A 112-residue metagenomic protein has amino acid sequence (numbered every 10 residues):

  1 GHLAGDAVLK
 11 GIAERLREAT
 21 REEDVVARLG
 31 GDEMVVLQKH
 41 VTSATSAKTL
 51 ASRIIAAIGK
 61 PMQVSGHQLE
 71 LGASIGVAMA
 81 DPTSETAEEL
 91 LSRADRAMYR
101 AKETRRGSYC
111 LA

Functional and structural regions predicted by a protein language model:
G1-R21, A27-G31, V35-V36, T42-S52 (+2 more regions): Conserved long alpha-helical elements within nucleotide-processing catalytic cores of c-di-GMP signaling and class III
L3, A7, L16, T45 (+4 more regions): Residue-level detector of solvent-exposed, low-hydrophobicity positions
V26, R53, A57, Q63 (+2 more regions): Cyclic nucleotide signaling catalytic output domains
V36, L71-A73: HATPase_c (GHKL) ATP-binding subdomain of two-component histidine kinases
L37-T42, G59, A80-D81: Residue-level recognition of strand-loop junctions within catalytic nucleotide-signaling folds
